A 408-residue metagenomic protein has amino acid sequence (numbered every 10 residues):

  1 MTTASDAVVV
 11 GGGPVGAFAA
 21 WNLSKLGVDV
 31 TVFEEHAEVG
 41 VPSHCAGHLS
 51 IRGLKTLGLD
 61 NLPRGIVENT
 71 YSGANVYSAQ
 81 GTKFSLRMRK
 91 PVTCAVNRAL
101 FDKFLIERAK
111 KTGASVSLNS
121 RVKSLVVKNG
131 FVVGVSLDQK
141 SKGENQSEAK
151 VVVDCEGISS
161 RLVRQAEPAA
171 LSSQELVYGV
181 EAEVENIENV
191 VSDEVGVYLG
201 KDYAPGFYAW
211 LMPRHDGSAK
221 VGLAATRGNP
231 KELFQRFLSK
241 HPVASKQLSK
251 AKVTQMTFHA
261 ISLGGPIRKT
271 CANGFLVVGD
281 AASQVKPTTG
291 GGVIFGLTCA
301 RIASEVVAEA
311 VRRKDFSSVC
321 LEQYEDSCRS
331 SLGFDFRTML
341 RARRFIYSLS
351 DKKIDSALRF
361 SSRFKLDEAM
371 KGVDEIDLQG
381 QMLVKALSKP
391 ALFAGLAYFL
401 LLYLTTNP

Functional and structural regions predicted by a protein language model:
M1-V15: Beta1/beta-strand and adjacent pyrophosphate-binding region of the FAD-binding site in flavoprotein oxidoreductases
A7-V9, V30, F275: Conserved hydrophobic helix-helix packing surfaces used for dimerization/oligomerization
V15, E38, S159: Conserved Rossmann-like nucleotide-cofactor binding loop
W21-H44: Glycine-rich FAD pyrophosphate-binding loop
S50-F104: A conserved beta-strand/loop capping segment in the N-terminal third of enzymes that catalyze redox or closely related
R108-L248, S283: Predominantly flavin-linked oxidoreductase catalytic cores and closely associated redox partners
S124, N229-V306, R312, S318 (+1 more regions): FAD/FMN-dependent oxidoreductases across multiple families
A308-P408: C-terminal helical "tail/cap" subdomain of flavin- and related membrane-associated enzymes
